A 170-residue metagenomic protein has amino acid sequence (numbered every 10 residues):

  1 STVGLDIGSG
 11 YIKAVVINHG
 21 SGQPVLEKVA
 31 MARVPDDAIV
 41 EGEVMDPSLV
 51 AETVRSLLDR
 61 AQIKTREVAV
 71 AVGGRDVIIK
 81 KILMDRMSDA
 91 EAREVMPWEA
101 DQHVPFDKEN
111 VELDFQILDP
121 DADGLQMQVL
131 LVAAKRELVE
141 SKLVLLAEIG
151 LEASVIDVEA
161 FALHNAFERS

Functional and structural regions predicted by a protein language model:
S1-R33, E67-A71, E168-S170: Gly/Thr-rich phosphate-binding beta-strand-loop-beta motif of the actin/hexokinase/Hsp70
D6-G8, Q62, D123: Solvent-exposed loop and beta-edge segments used for protein-protein assembly and interaction
G8, P47-A51, R136: Electropositive phosphate-/nucleotide-binding environments in soluble metabolic enzymes
S21, D36-A38, A160: Residue-level detector of flexible, active-site-proximal loop/helix-junction positions within diverse enzyme catalytic
L26-K28, I39, G150-A153: A broad structural signal for short, well-ordered beta-strand segments within beta-sheet-rich domains
V29-D59, A92, Q126: N-terminal phosphate-binding loop and adjacent alpha-helix
V54-E67, I149: Phosphate/pyrophosphate-binding loops at sites that engage ATP/ADP/AMP, CoA/4′-phosphopantetheine, polyphosphate
E67, A71-R169: Active-site neighborhood for divalent-cation/phosphate handling
